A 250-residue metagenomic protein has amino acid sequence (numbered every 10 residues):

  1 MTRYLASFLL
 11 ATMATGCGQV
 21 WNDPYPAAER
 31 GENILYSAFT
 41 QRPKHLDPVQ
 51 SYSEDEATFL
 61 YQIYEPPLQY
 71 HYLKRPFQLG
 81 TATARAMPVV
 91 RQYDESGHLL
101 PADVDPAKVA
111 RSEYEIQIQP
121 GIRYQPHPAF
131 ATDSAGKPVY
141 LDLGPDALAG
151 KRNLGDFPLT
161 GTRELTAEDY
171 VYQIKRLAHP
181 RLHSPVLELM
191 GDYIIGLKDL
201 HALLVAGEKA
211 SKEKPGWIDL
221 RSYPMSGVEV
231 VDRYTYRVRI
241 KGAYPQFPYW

Functional and structural regions predicted by a protein language model:
M1-T15: Sec-dependent bacterial lipoprotein signal peptides
G18-W21: Bacterial signal peptide processing site
P26-Y36, K108: Immediate post-signal peptide segment of exported/extracytoplasmic ligand-binding proteins
E32, T40-P43, S51, Y72-L73 (+6 more regions): Solvent-exposed coil/turn segments that connect beta secondary-structure elements in extracytoplasmic/periplasmic
A38-P106: N-terminal lobe/hinge region of extracytoplasmic solute-binding protein
D47-Q50, P126-F130, P248-W250: Short, solvent-exposed loop/turn and secondary-structure capping segments
A86-M190, R237: Aromatic- and charge-enriched surface segment that lines or borders ligand/interaction sites
N153-W250: Surface-exposed binding/hinge segments that line and control ligand-binding clefts or catalytic entry sites
